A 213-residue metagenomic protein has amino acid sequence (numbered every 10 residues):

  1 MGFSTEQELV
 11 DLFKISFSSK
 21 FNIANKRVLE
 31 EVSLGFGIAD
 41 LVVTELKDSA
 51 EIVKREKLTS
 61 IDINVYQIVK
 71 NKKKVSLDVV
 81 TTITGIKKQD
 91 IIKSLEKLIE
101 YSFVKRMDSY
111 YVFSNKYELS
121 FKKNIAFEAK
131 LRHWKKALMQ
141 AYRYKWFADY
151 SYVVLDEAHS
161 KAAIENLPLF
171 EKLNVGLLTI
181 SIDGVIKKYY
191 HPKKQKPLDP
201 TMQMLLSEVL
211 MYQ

Functional and structural regions predicted by a protein language model:
M1-K47, K57-Y110, Q213: Acidic-basic catalytic patches of nuclease active cores, encompassing PD-(D/E)XK and other metal-cofactor nuclease
K14, A141, I164-L167: Short amphipathic alpha-helical segments and helix-helix/interface helices
I38, A126-E128: Short hydrophobic-acidic sequence motifs that mark active-site Asp/Glu residues
T44-E51, S94, N115-A126, W134-K135 (+1 more regions): Active-site beta-strand-loop-beta-strand hairpin of nuclease catalytic cores that positions key catalytic residues
I52-E56: Short amphipathic alpha-helical boundary/capping segments
I91, A137, A162-A163: Amphipathic coiled-coil/heptad-repeat helices and related helical stalk/stem segments that mediate oligomerization
H133, A148-D183: Nucleic-acid nuclease catalytic cores
V175-Y212: Helix-rich interaction surfaces within compact, conserved domain-sized segments that mediate assembly or partner
